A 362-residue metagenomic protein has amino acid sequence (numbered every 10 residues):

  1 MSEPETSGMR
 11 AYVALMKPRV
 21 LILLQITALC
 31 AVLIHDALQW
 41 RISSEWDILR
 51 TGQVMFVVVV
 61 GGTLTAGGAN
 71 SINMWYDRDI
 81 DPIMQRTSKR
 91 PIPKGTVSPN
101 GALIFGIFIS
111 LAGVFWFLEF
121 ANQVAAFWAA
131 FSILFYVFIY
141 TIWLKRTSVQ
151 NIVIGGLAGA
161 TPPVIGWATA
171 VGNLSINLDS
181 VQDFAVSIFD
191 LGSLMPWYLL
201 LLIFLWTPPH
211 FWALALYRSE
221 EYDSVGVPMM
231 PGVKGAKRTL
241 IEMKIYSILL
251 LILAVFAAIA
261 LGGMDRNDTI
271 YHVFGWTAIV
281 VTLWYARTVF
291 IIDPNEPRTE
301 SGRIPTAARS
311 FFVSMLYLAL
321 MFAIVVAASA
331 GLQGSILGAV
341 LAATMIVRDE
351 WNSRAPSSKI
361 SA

Functional and structural regions predicted by a protein language model:
M1-S7, Y76-V97, W212-L240, N295-R298 (+1 more regions): Cytosolic, membrane-interface loops and tails of multi-pass inner-membrane proteins
L21-Q25, I107-A112, G155-P163, L240-V255 (+1 more regions): Core segments of transmembrane alpha-helices that mediate helix-helix packing or line hydrophobic substrate/ligand
I26-C30, I34, R41-R78, R86 (+4 more regions): Membrane-embedded alpha-helical segments that form the functional core of polytopic membrane enzymes, especially those
I26-C30, R90-P91, I154-A170, K237-R238 (+1 more regions): Small-residue-rich segments of transmembrane alpha-helices in multi-pass membrane proteins, especially helix faces
R78, P82, R86-F127, A236-G263: Multi-pass membrane catalytic core of lipid/isoprenoid biosynthesis enzymes
P99-L174: Intramembrane alpha-helical segments
V164-L178, L249-A258, M315-G334: Hydrophobic alpha-helical transmembrane segments in multi-pass integral membrane proteins
A286-A327, I360-A362: Interfacial loop-to-transmembrane junctions
